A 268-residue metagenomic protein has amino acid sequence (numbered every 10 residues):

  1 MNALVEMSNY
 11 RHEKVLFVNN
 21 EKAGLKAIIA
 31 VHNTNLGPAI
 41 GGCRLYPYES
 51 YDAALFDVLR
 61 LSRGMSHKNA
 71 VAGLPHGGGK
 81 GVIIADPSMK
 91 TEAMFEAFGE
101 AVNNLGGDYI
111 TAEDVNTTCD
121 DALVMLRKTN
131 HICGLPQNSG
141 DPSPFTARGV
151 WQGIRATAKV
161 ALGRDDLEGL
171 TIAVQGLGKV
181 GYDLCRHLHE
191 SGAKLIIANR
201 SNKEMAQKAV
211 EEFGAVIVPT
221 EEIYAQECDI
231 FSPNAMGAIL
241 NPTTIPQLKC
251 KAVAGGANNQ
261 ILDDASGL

Functional and structural regions predicted by a protein language model:
M1-N138: N-terminal ligand-binding/catalytic initiation module
N2-A3, R11-F17, G181-D183, I217-T220 (+2 more regions): Glycine-rich, charged/polar anion/phosphate-binding loops that engage phosphate groups from diverse ligands
E100, R186, Q207, E221 (+2 more regions): Alpha-helical segments flanking ligand/cofactor-binding loops in enzyme cores
N103-G107, E168, H189-K194, Q226 (+1 more regions): Short, surface-exposed connector motifs at secondary-structure boundaries
Y109-E113, C133-Q137, I197-N199, V218-P219 (+2 more regions): General beta-strand structural signal in soluble alpha/beta enzymes
D141-C228: Glycine-rich phosphate/diphosphate-binding loop of Rossmann-like nucleotide-binding domains
M236-L268: Rossmann-fold NAD(P)-binding glycine/threonine-rich loop
